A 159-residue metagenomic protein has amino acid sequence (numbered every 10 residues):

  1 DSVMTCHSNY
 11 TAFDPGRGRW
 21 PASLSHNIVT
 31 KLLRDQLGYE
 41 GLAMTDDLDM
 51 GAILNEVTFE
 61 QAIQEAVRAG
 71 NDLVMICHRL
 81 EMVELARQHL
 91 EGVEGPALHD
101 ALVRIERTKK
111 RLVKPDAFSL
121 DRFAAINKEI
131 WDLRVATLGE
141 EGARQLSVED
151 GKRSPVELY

Functional and structural regions predicted by a protein language model:
D1-R19: Short acidic, glycine-rich surface-loop motifs adjacent to enzyme active sites
V3-T5, G41-D46, V74-M75, I105: Hydrophobic faces of well-ordered beta-strands that scaffold small-molecule active sites in alpha/beta enzyme cores
S8-T11, D49, R79-E81: Active-site-proximal loop/turn and secondary-structure-junction residues that shape catalytic pockets, frequently
D14-S23, N55-V57: Short glycine/threonine-rich loop-to-helix capping motif typified by GTGT followed within a few residues by an Asp-Pro
P15, D47-L48: A short, structure-level motif marking secondary-structure boundaries and short turns
S25-H26, D35, L54-Y159: Preference for extracellular/luminal or secreted protein segments
T30-A43, D47: Catalytic PLP-binding core of fold-type I/II PLP enzymes
